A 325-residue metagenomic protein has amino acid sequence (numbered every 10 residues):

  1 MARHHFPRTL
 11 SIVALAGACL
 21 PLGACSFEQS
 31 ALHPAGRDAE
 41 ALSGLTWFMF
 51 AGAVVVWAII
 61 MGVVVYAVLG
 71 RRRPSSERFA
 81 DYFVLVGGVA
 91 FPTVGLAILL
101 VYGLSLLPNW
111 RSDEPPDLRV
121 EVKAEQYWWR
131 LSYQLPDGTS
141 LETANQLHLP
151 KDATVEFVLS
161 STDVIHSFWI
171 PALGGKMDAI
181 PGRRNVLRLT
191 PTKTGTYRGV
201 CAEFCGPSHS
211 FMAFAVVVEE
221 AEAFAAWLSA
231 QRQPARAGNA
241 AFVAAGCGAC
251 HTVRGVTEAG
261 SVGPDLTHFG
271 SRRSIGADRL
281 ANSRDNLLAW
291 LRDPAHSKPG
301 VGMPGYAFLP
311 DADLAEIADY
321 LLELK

Functional and structural regions predicted by a protein language model:
A2-A51: Hydrophobic alpha-helical segments
V13-L20, V54, A58, V89 (+1 more regions): Alpha-helical transmembrane spans of integral membrane proteins, capturing the lipid-embedded, hydrophobic core of TM
S26-G44, L69-S261, G276-R292, H296-P299 (+2 more regions): Non-transmembrane, membrane-proximal soluble domains of secreted or membrane proteins
V55-R71: Alpha-helical transmembrane segments
S271-I275: A short, flexible beta-alpha/helix-coil linker loop
